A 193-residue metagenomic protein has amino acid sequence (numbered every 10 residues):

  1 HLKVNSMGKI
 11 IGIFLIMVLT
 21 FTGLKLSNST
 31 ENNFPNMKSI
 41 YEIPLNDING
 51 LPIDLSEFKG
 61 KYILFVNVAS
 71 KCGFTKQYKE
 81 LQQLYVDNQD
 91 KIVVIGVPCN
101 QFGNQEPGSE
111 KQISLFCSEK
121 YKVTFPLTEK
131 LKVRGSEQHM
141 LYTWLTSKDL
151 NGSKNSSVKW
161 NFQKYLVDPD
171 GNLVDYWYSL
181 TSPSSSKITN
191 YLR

Functional and structural regions predicted by a protein language model:
G8, L15-P35: Bacterial Sec-dependent signal peptides at the C-terminal "C-region" and cleavage site
N28-S56, M140: N-terminal "domain-start" segment that seeds a small globular fold
D47, N67-K71: Amphipathic alpha-helical repeat scaffolds
K61-Y62, K71, K76-N100, S118-Y121: Conserved helix-turn-beta segment immediately C-terminal to the redox Cys motif in thioredoxin-like folds
K91-S109, T124-G135: Thiol-based oxidoreductase modules, predominantly thioredoxin-like and allied folds used for disulfide exchange
K111-W160: Short, internal strand/loop/helix patches that form the active-site neighborhood or redox-interaction surface
T143, S147-R193: Thiol-/selenol-based redox modules, centered on thioredoxin-like and closely related oxidoreductase domains
